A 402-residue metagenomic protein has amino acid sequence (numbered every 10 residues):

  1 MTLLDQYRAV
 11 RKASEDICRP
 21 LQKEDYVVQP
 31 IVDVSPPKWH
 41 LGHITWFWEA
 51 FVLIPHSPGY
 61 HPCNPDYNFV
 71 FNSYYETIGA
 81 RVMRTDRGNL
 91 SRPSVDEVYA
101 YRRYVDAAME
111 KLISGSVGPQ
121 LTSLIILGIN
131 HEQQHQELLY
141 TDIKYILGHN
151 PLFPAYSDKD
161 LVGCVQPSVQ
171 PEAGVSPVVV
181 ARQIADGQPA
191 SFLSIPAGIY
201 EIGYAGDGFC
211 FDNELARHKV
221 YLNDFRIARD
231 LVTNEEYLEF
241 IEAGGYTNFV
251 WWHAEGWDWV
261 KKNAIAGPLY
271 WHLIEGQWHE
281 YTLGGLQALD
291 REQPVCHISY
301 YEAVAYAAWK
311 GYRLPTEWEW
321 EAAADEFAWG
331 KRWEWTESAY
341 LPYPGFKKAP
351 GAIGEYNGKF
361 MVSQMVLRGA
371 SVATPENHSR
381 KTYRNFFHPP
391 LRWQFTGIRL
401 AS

Functional and structural regions predicted by a protein language model:
M1-Y26: N-terminal regions that are enriched for targeting/export leaders and immediately downstream pro/stem segments
L3, S91-D96, T122-I125, N223-F225 (+2 more regions): Active-site rim elements
E24, G208-L222: Short, conserved catalytic-motif segment at the N-terminal edge
E24-A80, S114-L161, L231, E239 (+5 more regions): Short, contiguous alpha-helical
P55-R87, S94-E97, Y101-S116, R226-E321: Active-site microenvironments of metalloenzymes and redox enzymes
K159-S191: Intrinsic disorder/low-complexity segments
A190-G198, I202: Extended, Lys/Arg-enriched charged tracts that mediate electrostatic binding to polyanionic substrates
L215-H218, E242-I265, A328-S402: Surface-exposed recognition segments
